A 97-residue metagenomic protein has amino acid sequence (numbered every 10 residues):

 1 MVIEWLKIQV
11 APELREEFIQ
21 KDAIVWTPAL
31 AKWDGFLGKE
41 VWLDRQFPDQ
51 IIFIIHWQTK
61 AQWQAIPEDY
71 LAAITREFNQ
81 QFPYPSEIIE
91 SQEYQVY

Functional and structural regions predicted by a protein language model:
M1-V2, F18, D34-G35: Short, flexible segments with low predicted structural confidence
V2-L6, R15-E16, E93: Short acidic/polar alpha-helix capping motifs at helix-coil junctions
V2-Q9, E40-E68: Short, well-ordered beta-strand segments in beta-rich or mixed alpha/beta enzyme and ligand-binding folds
Q9-D22: Short, surface-exposed ligand-recognition loops at beta-strand->loop->(often short) alpha-helix junctions that present
I24-L37, H56-E90: An amphipathic, aromatic/His-enriched active-site/gating alpha helix that lines ligand/cofactor pockets
W42-Q46, E77, I89-E93: Short alpha-helical linear motifs
Q95-Y97: Short, low-order "capping/linker" segments at domain edges
